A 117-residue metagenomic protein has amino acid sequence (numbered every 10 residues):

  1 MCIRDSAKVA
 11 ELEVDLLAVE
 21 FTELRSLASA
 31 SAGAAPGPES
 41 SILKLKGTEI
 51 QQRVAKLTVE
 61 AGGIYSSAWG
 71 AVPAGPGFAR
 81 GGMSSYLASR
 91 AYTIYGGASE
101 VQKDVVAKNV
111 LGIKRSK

Functional and structural regions predicted by a protein language model:
R4-K117: Alpha-helical interface subdomain recognition
